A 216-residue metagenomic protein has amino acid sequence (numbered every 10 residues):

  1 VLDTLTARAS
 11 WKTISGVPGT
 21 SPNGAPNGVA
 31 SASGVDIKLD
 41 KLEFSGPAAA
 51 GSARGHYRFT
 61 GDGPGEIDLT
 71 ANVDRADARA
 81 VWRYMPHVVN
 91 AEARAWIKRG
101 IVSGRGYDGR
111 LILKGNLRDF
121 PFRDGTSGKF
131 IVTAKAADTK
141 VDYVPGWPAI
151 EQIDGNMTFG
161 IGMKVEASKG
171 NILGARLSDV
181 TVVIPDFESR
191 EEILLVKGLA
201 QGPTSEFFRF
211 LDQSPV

Functional and structural regions predicted by a protein language model:
V1-K38, A49-I172, L177-V216: Membrane-proximal interfacial segments on either side of biological membranes
K41: Conserved aromatic-histidine-acidic binding/catalytic patches
